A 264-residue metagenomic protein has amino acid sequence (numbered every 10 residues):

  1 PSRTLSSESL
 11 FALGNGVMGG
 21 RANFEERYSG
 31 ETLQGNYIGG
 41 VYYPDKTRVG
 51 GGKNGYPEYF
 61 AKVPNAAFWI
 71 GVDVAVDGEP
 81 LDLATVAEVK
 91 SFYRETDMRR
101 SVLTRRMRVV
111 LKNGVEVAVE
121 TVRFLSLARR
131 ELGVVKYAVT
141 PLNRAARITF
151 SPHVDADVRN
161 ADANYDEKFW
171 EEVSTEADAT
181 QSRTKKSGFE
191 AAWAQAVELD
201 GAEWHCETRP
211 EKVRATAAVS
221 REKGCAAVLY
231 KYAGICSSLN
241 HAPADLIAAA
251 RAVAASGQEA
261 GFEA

Functional and structural regions predicted by a protein language model:
P1-A264: Acidic/polar, glycine-enriched structural segments that form the non-catalytic walls/loops of the carbohydrate-binding
